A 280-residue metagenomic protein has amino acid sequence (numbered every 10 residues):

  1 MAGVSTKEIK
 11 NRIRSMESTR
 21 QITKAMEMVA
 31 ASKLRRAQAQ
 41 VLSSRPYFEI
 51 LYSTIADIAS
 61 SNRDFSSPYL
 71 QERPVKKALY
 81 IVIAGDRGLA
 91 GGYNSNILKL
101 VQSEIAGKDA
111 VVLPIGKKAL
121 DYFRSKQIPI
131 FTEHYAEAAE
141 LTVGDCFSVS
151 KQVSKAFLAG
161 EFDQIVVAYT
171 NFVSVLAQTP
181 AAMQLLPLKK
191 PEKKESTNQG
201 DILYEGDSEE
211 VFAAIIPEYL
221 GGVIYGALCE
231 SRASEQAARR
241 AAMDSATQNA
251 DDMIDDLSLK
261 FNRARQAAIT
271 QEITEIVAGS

Functional and structural regions predicted by a protein language model:
M1-S280: C-terminal beta-strand-loop-alpha-helix "lid" module of Rossmann-like NAD(P)-dependent dehydrogenases
